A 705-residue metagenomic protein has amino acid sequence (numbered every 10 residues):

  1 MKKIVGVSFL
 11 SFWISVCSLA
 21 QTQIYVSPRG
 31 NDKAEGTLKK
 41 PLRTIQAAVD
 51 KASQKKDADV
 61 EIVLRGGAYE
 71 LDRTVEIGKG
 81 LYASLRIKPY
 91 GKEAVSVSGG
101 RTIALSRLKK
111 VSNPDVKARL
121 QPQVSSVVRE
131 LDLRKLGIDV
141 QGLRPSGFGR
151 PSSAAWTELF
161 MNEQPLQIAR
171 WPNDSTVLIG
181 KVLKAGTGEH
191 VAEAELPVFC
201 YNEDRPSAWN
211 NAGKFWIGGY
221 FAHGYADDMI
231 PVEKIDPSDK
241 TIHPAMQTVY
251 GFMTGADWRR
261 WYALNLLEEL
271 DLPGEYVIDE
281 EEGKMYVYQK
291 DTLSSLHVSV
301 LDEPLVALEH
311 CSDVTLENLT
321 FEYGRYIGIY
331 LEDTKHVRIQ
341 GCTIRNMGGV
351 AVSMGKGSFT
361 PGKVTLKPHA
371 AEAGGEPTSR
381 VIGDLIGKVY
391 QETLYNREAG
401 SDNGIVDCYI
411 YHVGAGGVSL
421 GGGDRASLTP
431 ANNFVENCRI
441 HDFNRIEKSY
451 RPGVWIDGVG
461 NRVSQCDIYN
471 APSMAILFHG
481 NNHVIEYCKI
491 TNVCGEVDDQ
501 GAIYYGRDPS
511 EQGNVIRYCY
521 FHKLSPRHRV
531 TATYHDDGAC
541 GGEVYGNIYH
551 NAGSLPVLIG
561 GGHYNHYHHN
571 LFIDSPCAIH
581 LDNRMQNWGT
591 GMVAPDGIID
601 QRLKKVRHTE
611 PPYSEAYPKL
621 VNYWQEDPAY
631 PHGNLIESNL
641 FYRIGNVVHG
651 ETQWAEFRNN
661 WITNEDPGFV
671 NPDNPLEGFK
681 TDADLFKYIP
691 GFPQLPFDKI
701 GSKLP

Functional and structural regions predicted by a protein language model:
M1-T22: Bacterial Sec-dependent N-terminal signal peptides
L19-A20, G91, S153, N211 (+4 more regions): A short, polar/charged loop/turn motif at coil->beta-strand junctions and beta-hairpin connectors
A20-Q21, A58-D59, S84, M229 (+5 more regions): A structure-centric signal for secondary-structure junctions around beta-strands
Q21, V298-L301, E322, T663-G668: Short domain-boundary/entry signatures in modular proteins, especially in secreted/extracellular architectures
T22-I24, V60-I62, L85, F215 (+2 more regions): Hydrophobic beta-strand segments of well-ordered beta-sheets in folded domains
Q23-Y25, L159, F669: Conserved beta-strand scaffold positions in the cores of enzyme catalytic domains, especially in NTP/NDP-utilizing
S27-E332, R338, T343-R345, A351-A399 (+4 more regions): Extracellular polysaccharide-degrading/modifying enzymes targeting complex plant/algal/animal polysaccharides
Y326-L331, R345-N403, Y409-L676, D682: Glycine- and acidic/polar-rich repeat regions and solenoidal domains
